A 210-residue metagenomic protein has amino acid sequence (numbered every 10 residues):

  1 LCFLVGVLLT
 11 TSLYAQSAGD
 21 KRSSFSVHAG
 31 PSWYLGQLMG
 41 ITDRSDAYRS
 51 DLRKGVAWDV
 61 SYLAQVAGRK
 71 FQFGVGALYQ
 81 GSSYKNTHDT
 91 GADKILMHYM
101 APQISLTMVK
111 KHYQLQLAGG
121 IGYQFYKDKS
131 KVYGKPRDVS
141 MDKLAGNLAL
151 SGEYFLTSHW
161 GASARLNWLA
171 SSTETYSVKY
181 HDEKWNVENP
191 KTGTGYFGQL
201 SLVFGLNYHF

Functional and structural regions predicted by a protein language model:
L1-R22: Cleavable N-terminal export/targeting peptides
C2, N147-L148: Short hydrophobic "helix-edge" motifs at membrane interfaces and signal-peptide entry regions
A15-Q72, S201-F210: Short glycine/proline- and aromatic-enriched beta-strand/turn motifs that initiate or cap beta-hairpins
A29, G119, A164-L166: A structural signal for short, well-ordered beta-strand segments
Q37-S45, Y84-D93, K127-P136, T175-E183: Outer-membrane beta-barrel translocator domains and adjoining extracellular loop/strand segments of Gram-negative
L38, Y48, L148-S151, L156-F210: Predominantly the C-terminal beta-signal and adjacent terminal strand-loop region of outer-membrane beta-barrel
S50, S140-M141: Short helix-capping and inter-helix turn/linker motifs at the boundaries of alpha-helical repeat units
S61-Y133, M141-G146, Y154-W160, G193-F210: Gram-negative (and chloroplast) outer-membrane scaffold detector with strong preference for beta-barrel transmembrane
